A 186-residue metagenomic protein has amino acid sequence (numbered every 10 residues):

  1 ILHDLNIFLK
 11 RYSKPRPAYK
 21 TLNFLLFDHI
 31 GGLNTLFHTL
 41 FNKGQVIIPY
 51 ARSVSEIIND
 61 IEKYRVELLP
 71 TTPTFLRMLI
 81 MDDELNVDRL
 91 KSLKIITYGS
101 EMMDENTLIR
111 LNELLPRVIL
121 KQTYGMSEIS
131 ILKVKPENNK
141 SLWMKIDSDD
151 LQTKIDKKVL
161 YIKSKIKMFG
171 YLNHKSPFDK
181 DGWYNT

Functional and structural regions predicted by a protein language model:
H3-K20, D28-L68: Conserved AMP-binding/adenylation subdomain of ANL enzymes
Y19, G44, L93-K94, V118 (+2 more regions): A structural micro-motif
K20-L22, D28, T97, L160-Y161: Short, well-ordered beta-strand segments
S53, T74-L76, M103, E128 (+1 more regions): Alpha-helix capping/helix-boundary segments
E67-T71, M81-K140: Gly/Ser/Thr-rich phosphate-binding loop
S141-D147, K180-G182: Short Gly/Pro-enriched turn/cap motifs at secondary-structure boundaries
Y161-T186: Conserved ATP-binding/catalytic segment of the ANL
